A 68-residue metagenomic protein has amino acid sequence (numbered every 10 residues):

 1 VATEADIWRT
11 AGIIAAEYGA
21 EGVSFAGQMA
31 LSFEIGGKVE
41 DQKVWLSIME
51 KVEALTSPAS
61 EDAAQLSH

Functional and structural regions predicted by a protein language model:
V1-S32, G36, E40, S47 (+1 more regions): Long, non-catalytic architectural segments outside compact domain cores
